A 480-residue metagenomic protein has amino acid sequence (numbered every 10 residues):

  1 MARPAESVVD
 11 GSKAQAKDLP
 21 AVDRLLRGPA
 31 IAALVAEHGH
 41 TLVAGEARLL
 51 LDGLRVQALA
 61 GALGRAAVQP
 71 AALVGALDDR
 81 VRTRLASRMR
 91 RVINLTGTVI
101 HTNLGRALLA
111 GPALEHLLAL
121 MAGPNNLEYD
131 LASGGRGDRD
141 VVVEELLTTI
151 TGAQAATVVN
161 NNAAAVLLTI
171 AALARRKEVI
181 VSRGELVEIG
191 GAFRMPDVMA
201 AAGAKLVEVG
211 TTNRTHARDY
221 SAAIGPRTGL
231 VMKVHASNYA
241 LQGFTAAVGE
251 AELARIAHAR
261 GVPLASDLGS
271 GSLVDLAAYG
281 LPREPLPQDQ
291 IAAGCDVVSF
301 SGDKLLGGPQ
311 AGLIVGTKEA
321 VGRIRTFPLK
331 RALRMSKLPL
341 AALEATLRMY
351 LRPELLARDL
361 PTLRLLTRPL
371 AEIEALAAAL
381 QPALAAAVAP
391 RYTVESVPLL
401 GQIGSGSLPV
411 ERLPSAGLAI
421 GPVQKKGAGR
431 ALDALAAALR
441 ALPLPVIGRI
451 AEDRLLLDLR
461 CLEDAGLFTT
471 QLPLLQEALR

Functional and structural regions predicted by a protein language model:
A2-R84: Long amphipathic alpha-helical segments
S12, A383-E452: Catalytic-core signal marking the mid-to-C-terminal active-site face
L19-P20, H38, I93-G97, L306-P309 (+2 more regions): Short Gly/Ser/Thr- and Asp/Glu-enriched loop/turn motifs at secondary-structure junctions
D52, L95-T96, R106-A132: Glycine-rich phosphate-binding segment of PLP-dependent enzymes
L63-L109, H116: Long amphipathic N-terminal alpha/beta scaffold segment
A110, E115, P422-R480: PLP-dependent enzyme catalytic core of the Aspartate aminotransferase-like
G134-Y350, L475: Conserved PLP-enzyme active-site core in the AAT-like
P339-L340, E344-G404: Conserved PLP-dependent catalytic core of the aminotransferase class-I/II
